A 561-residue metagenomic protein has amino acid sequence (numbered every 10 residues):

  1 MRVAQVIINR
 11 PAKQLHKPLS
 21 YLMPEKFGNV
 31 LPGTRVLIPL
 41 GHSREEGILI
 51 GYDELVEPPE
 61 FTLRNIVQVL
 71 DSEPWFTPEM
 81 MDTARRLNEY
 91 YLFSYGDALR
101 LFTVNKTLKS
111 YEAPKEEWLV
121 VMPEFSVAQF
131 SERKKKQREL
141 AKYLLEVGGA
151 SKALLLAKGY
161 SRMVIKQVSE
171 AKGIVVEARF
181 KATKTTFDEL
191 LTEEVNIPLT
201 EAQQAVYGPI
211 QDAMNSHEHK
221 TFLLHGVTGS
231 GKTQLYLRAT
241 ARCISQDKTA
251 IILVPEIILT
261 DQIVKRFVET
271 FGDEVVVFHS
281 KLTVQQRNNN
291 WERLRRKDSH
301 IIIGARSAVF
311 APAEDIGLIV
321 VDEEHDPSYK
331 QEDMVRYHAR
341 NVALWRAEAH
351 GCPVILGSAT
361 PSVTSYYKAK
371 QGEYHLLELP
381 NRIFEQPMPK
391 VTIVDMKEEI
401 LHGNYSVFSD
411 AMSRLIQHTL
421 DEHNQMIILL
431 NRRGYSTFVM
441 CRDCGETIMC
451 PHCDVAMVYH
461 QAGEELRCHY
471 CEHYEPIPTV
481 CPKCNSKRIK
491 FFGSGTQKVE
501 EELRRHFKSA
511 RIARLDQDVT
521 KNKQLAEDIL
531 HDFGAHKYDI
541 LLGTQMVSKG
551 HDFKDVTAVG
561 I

Functional and structural regions predicted by a protein language model:
M1-S358, K370-Q386: Accessory, non-ATPase domains that flank or precede helicase/AAA+ motor cores in DNA-metabolism machines
I251, F271-L282, P451-H452, V458 (+1 more regions): Conserved RecA-like helicase motor-core motifs
P255-L259, V276-N289, G304-A311, R432-G434 (+3 more regions): Conserved helicase motor
V275-V284, D326-Y337, E398-S406, R488-F492 (+1 more regions): Flexible beta-alpha connector loops of hexameric P-loop NTPases
A313-E323, K549-I561: A short beta-strand element within the Helicase C-terminal
W345-R346, H350-R442: Conserved interdomain linker/interface between the two RecA-like ATPase lobes of SF2 helicase motors
M412-S413, L420-H506: Cys/His-rich short segments
R467-K554, V559: Long, charge-rich boundary regions
